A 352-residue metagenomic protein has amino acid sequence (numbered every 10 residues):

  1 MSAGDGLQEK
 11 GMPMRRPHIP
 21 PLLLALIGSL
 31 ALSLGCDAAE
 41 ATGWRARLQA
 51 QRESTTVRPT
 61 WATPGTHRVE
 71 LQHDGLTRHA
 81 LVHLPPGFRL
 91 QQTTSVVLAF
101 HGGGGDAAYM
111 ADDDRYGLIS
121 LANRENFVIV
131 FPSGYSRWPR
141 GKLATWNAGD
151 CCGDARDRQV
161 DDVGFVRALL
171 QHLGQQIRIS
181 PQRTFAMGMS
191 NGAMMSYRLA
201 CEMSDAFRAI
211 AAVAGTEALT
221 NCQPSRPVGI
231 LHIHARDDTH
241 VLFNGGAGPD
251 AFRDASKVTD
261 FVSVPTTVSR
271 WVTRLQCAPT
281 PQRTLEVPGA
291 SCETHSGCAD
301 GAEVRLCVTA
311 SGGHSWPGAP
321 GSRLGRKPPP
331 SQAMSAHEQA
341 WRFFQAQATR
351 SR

Functional and structural regions predicted by a protein language model:
A3-P13: Short, Lys/Arg-enriched N-terminal segments with co-localized hydrophobic residues within the first ~10-30 amino acids
R15-L23: Bacterial N-terminal signal peptides that target proteins for export
L23-S33: Bacterial N-terminal signal peptides
C36-V96, D114, R158-D161, T184-V213 (+6 more regions): A domain-start/cap signature at the N-terminus of enzymes
H73-L84, Q91-F185, M194-R198, E202 (+2 more regions): Serine-hydrolase catalytic machinery in alpha/beta-hydrolase-like enzymes
H232-H234: Short beta-strand/loop motif that positions the catalytic acidic residue of the alpha/beta-hydrolase fold
R236-E303, G318-Q332: Active-site-adjacent alpha-helix of alpha/beta-hydrolase-fold enzymes
